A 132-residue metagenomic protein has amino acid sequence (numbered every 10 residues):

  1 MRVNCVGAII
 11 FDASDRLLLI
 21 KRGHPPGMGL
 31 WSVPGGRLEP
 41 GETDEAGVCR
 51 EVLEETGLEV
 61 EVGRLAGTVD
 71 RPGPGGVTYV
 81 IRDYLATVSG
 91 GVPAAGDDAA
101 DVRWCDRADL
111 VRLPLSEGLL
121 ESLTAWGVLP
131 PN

Functional and structural regions predicted by a protein language model:
M1-L17, R37, T68: Conserved N-terminal beta-strand and adjoining loop/helix that marks the start of the Nudix/MutT-like hydrolase domain
A8, L65, D83-Y84: A structural signal for short, well-ordered beta-strand segments
I10-F11, L19, A86-V88, W104: Conserved hydrophobic "DFG−1" position in protein kinase catalytic cores
R16, G91-A94: Short helix-loop capping/hinge motifs at secondary-structure junctions, enriched in acidic/polar residues
R16-E54, L58: Conserved Nudix-box catalytic region and its N-terminal flanking loop in Nudix hydrolases and closely related
L30-W31, V77, P93-N132: Nudix hydrolase/Nudix homology domain
E59-G67: A short coil-to-beta-strand element that immediately follows conserved catalytic motifs
V69-V92, R103: Active-site-adjacent beta-strand/loop module that shapes the phosphate/pyrophosphate-binding cleft
